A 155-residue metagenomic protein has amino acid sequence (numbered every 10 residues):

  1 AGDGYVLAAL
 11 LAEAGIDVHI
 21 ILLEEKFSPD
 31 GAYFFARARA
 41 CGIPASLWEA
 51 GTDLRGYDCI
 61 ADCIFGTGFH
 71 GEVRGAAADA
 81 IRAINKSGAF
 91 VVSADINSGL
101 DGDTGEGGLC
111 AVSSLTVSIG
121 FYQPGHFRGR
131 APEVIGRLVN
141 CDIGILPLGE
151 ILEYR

Functional and structural regions predicted by a protein language model:
A1-C63, E72-A94: Nucleotide and nucleotide-moiety/phosphate-recognizing core
Y57-R155: YjeF_N-associated NAD(P)HX repair module
